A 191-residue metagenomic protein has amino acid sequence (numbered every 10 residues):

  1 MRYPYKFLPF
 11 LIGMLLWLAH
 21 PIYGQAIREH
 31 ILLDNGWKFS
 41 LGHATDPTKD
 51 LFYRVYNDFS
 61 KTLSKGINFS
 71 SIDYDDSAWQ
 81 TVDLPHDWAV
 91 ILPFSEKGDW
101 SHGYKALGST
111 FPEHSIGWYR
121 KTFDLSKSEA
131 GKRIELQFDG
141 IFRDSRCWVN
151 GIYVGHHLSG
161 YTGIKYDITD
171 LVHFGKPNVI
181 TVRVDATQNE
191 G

Functional and structural regions predicted by a protein language model:
M1-F10: Bacterial N-terminal signal peptides that target proteins for export
P9-A19: Bacterial N-terminal signal peptides
L18-Q25, T122: A short, compositionally biased domain-edge/stem linker segment
Y23-W100, V179-G191: Accessory carbohydrate-binding/adhesion or oligomerization-edge regions at the termini of glycan-active proteins
E29, S40-A44, W88-S95, S109-G191: Accessory beta-strand-rich segments of carbohydrate-active enzymes
S101-L107: Surface-exposed acidic, glycine/proline-enriched linker/cap segments that occur as 15-30-residue helix-coil
